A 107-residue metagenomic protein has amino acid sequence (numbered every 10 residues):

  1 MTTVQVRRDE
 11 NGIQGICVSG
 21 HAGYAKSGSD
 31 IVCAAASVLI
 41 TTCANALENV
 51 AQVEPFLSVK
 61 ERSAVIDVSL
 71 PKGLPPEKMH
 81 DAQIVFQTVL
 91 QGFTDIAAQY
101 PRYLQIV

Functional and structural regions predicted by a protein language model:
M1-D30, T41, N45-V107: N-terminal intrinsically disordered, cationic/polar leader segments that include organellar targeting peptides
V32, A36: Short, conserved glycine- and acidic-residue-centered signature motifs in active-site or ligand-binding loops
